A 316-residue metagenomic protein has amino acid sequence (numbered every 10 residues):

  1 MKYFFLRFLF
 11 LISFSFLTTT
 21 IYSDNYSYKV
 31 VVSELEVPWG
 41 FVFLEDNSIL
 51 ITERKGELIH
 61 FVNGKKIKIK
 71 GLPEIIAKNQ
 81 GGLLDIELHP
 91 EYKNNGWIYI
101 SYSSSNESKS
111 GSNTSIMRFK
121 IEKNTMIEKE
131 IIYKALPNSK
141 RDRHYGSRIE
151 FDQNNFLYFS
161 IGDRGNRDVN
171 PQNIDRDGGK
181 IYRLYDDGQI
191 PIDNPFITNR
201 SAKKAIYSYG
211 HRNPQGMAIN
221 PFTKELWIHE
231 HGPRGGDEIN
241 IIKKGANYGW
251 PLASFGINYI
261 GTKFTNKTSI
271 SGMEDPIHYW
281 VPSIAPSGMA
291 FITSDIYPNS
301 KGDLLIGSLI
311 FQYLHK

Functional and structural regions predicted by a protein language model:
M1-L9: Bacterial N-terminal signal peptides that target proteins for export
L9-I12, V32: Hydrophobic residues within membrane-embedded alpha helices
I21-R167, G216-I219, K224-G232, P282-K316: Acidic, Gly/Ser/Thr-rich repeat motifs that build Ca2+-stabilized beta-propeller blades
G81-L83, E91-K93, R164-K316: Beta-propeller domain segments
